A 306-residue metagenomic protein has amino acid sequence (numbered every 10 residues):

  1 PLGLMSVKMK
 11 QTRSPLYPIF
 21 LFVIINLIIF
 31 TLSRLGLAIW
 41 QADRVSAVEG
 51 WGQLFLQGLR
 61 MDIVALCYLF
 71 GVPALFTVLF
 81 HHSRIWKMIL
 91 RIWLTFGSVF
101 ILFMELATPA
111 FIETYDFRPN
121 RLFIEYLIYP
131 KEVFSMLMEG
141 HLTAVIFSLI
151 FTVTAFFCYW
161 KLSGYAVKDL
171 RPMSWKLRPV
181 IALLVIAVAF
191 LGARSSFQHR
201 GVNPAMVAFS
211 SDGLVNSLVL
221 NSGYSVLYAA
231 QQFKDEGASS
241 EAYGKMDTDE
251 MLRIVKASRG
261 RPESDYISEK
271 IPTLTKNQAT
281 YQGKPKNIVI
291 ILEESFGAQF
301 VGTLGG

Functional and structural regions predicted by a protein language model:
S6-S239: Transmembrane and membrane-interface helices of multi-pass, inner-membrane envelope-modifying transferases
Q198-G306: Soluble catalytic regions of membrane-associated enzymes that act on cell-envelope and secretory-pathway components
